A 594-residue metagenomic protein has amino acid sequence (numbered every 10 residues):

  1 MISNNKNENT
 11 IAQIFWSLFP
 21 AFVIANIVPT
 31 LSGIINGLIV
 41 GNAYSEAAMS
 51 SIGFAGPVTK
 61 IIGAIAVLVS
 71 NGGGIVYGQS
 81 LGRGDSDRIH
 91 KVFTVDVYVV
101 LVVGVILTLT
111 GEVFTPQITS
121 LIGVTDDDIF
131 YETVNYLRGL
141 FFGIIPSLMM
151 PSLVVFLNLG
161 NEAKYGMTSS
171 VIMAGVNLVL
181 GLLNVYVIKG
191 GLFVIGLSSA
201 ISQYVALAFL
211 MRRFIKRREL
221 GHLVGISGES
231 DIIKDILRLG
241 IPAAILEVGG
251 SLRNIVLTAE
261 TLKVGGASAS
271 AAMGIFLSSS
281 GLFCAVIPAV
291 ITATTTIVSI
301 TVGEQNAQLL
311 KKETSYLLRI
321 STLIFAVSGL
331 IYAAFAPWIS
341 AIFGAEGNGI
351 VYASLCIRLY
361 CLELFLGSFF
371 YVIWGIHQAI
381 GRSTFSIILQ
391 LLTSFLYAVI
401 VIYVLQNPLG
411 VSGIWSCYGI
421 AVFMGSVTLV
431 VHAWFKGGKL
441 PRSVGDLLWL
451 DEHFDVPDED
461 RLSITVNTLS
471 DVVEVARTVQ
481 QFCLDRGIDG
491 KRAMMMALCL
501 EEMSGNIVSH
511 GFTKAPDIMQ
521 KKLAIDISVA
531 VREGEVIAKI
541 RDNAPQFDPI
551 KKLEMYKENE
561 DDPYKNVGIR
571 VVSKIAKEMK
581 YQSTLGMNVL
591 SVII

Functional and structural regions predicted by a protein language model:
M1-F22, Y77-G143, Y186-G240, V298-L362 (+1 more regions): Short alpha-helical transmembrane segments in multi-pass integral membrane proteins
S17-N36, G139, M173, S202-A206 (+3 more regions): Transmembrane helical elements of multi-pass membrane transporters/channels
P29, S70, G139-L159, S169-N177 (+5 more regions): Short runs within selected transmembrane alpha-helices of multi-pass transporters and secretion channels
L31-S50, T119-D127, L183-K189, S251-S278 (+4 more regions): Helix-terminus/linker motif at the lipid-water interface of multi-pass membrane proteins
M49-L109, M150-Y165, A272-L330, F369-S386: Small-residue-rich hydrophobic transmembrane alpha-helices
Q480-E501, D562: Conserved short strand/loop->alpha-helix "switch" segment adjacent to the catalytic nucleotide/phosphoryl-transfer site
V508-K539: ATP-lid-like helix-loop hinge signature
G534-N566: Glycine-rich/acidic phosphate-handling loop/turn and adjacent ATP-lid/helix of nucleotide-binding kinase/ATPase domains
